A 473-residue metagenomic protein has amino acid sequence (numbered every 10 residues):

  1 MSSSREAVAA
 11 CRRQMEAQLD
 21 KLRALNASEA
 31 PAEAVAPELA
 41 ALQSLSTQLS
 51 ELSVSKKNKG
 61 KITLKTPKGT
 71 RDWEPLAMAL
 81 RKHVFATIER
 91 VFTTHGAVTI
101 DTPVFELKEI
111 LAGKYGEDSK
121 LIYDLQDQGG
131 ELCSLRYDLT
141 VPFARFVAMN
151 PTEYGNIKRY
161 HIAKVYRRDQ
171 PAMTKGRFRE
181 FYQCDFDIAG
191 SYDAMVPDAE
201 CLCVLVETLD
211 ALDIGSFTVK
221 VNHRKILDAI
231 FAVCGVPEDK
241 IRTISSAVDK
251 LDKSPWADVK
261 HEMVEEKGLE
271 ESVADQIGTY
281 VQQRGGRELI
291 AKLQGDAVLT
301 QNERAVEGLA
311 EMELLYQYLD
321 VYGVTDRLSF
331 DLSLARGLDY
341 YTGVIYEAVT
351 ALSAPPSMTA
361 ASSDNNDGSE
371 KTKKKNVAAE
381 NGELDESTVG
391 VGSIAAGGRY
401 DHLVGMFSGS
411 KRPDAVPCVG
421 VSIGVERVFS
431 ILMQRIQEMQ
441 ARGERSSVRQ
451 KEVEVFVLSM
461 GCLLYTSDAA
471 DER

Functional and structural regions predicted by a protein language model:
S2, E6, A10-L80, Q126: Auxiliary tRNA-acceptor-end handling modules of aminoacyl-tRNA synthetases
S3-E6, A10-R13, E33-A36, A40 (+7 more regions): Alpha-helix boundary/N-cap detector
L49-V141, M149-N150, R179, A199-E200 (+1 more regions): TRNA-binding/sensing appendages of the translation machinery
L80-H95, E106-E109, T140-I214, K225 (+2 more regions): Positively charged, Gly/Ser-enriched RNA/tRNA-binding surfaces
K114-D118, V233-G235, V344-Y346: Short low-complexity, flexible loop/linker segments enriched in glycine and/or proline with clustered acidic
L121-Q128, V236-A257: Acidic, His- and aromatic-enriched active-site or binding-groove loops in soluble protein domains that engage sugars
D210, G215-S216, A229, G235-D239: Retroelement reverse transcriptase polymerase core
T218-D228: Glycine- and charge-enriched loop/helix tracts that form the active or gating conduit in phosphate/cation-handling
